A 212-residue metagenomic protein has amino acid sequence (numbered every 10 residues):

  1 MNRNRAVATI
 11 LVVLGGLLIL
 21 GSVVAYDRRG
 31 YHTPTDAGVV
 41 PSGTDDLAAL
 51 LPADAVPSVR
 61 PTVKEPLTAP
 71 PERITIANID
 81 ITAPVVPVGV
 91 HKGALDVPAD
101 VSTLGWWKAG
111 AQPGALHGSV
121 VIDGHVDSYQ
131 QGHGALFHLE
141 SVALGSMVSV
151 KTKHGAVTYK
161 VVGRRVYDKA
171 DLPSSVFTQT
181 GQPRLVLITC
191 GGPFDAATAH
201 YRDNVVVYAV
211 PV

Functional and structural regions predicted by a protein language model:
M1-G16: N-terminal export and membrane-targeting signals
L18-A143, M147-T152, G163-V212: Solvent-exposed, non-transmembrane regions of membrane-associated and secreted proteins
K153-V157: Short, charged beta-turn/beta-strand-edge "cap" motif at the junction between a beta-strand and an adjacent loop
